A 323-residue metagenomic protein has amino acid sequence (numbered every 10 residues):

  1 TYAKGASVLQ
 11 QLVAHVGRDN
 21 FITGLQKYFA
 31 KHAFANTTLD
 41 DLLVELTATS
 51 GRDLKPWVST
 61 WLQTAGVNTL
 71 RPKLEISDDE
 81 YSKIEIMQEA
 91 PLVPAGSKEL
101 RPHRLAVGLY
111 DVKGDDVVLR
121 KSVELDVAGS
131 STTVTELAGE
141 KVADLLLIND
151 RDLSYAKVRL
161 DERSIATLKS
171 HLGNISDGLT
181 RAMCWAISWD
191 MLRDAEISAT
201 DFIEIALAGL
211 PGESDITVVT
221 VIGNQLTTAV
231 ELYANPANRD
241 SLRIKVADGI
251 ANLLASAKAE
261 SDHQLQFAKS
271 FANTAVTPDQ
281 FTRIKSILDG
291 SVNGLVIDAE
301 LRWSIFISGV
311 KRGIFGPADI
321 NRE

Functional and structural regions predicted by a protein language model:
T1-A3: Catalytic-site signature segments of enzymes, centered on catalytic residues
G5, Q11, D19-T23, A30-E323: Non-catalytic accessory/interaction domains
